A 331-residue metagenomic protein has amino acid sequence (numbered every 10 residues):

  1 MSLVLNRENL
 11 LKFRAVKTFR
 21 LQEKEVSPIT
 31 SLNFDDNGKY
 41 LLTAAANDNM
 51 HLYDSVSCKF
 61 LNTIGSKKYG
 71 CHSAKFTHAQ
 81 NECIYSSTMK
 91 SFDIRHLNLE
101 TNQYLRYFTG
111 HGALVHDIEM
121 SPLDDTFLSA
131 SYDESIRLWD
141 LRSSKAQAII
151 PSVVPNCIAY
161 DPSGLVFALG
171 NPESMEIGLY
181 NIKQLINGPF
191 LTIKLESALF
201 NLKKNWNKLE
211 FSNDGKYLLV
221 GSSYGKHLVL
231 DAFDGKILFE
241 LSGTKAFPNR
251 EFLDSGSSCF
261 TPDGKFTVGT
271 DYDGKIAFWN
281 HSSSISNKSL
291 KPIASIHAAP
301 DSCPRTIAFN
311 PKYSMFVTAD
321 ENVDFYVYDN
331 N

Functional and structural regions predicted by a protein language model:
M1-S31: Intrinsically disordered, low-complexity acidic/Ser/Thr/Pro-rich linker and tail segments in large eukaryotic scaffolds
L5-K17, L52-T63, C71, Q80-E82 (+8 more regions): Per-blade loop-tip surfaces of WD-repeat and WD-like beta-propellers in eukaryotic adaptors/scaffolds
S27-N33, Y69-F76, A113-E119, V154-Y160 (+3 more regions): Canonical WD40 repeat/beta-propeller blade segments in eukaryotic WD-repeat proteins
L32-G38, K75-Q80, E119-D124, A159-L165 (+4 more regions): Loop/turn segments within WD40 beta-propeller blades
L41, C83-I84, F127, F167 (+3 more regions): Hydrophobic beta-strand positions that form the internal "hydrophobic ladder" of WD40/Gbeta-like beta-propeller blades
A44-N47, S86-K90, A130-D133, G170-E173 (+3 more regions): Conserved strand-to-loop turn within each blade of WD40 beta-propeller repeats
V220-L228, P248-S283: Loop/turn-rich, solvent-exposed surfaces of beta-rich toroidal or solenoidal domains
R305-N331: Blade-level signature of beta-propeller repeat domains, shared across WD40, Kelch, NHL, RCC1 and BNR/Asp-box propellers
